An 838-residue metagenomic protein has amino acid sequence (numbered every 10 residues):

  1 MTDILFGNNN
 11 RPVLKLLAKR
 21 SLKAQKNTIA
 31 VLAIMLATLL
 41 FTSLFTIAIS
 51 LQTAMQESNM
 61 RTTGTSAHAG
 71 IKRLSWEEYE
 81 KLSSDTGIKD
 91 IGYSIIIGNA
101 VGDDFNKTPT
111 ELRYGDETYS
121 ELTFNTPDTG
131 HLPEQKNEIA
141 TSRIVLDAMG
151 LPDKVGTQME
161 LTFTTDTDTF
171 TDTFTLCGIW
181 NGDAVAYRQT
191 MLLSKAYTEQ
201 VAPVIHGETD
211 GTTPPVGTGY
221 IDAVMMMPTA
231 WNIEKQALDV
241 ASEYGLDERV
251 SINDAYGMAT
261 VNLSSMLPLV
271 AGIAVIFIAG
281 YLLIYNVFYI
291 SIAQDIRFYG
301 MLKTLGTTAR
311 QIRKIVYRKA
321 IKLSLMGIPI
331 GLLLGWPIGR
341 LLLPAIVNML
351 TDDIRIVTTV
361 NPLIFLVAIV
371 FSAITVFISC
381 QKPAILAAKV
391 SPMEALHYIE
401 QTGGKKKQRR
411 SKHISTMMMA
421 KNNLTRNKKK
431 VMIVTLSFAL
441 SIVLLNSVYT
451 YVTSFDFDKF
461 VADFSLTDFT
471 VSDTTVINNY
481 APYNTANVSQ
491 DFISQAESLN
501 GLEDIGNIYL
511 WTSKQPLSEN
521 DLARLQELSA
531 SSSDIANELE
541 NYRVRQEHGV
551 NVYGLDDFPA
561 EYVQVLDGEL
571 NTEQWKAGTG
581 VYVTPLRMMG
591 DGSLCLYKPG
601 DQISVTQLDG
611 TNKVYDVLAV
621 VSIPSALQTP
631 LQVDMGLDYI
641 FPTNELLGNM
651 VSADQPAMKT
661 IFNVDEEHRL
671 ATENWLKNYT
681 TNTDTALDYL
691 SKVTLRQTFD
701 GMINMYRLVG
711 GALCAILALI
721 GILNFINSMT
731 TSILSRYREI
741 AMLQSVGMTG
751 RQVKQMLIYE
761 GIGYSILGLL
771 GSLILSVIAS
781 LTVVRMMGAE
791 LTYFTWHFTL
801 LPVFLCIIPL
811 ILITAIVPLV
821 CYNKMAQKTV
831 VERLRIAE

Functional and structural regions predicted by a protein language model:
M1-I29, A293-Q311, I338-F365, V376-L466 (+2 more regions): Feature of multi-pass inner-membrane transport and sensor proteins that recognizes transmembrane helices together
K23-K26, L282-L323, G721-G763: Interfacial "coupling" helices/loops that link adjacent transmembrane helices in transporter permeases
T28-I49, I278: Hydrophobic alpha-helical transmembrane signal-anchor segments
T38, A274-Y281, I374-T375, A715-F725 (+2 more regions): Hydrophobic transmembrane alpha-helices
I49-G257, T453, F460-G710: Basic-flanked hydrophobic alpha-helices used for secretion and membrane insertion
L51, L332-V367, R696-Y706, Q752-M756 (+1 more regions): Short helix-loop junctions at transmembrane helix boundaries
A259-I276, L363, D700-L717: N-terminal membrane-entry
V316-L333, G404-R409, L757-G771: Selective transmembrane-helix segments that form parts of the transport pathway or gating/packing helices in multipass
